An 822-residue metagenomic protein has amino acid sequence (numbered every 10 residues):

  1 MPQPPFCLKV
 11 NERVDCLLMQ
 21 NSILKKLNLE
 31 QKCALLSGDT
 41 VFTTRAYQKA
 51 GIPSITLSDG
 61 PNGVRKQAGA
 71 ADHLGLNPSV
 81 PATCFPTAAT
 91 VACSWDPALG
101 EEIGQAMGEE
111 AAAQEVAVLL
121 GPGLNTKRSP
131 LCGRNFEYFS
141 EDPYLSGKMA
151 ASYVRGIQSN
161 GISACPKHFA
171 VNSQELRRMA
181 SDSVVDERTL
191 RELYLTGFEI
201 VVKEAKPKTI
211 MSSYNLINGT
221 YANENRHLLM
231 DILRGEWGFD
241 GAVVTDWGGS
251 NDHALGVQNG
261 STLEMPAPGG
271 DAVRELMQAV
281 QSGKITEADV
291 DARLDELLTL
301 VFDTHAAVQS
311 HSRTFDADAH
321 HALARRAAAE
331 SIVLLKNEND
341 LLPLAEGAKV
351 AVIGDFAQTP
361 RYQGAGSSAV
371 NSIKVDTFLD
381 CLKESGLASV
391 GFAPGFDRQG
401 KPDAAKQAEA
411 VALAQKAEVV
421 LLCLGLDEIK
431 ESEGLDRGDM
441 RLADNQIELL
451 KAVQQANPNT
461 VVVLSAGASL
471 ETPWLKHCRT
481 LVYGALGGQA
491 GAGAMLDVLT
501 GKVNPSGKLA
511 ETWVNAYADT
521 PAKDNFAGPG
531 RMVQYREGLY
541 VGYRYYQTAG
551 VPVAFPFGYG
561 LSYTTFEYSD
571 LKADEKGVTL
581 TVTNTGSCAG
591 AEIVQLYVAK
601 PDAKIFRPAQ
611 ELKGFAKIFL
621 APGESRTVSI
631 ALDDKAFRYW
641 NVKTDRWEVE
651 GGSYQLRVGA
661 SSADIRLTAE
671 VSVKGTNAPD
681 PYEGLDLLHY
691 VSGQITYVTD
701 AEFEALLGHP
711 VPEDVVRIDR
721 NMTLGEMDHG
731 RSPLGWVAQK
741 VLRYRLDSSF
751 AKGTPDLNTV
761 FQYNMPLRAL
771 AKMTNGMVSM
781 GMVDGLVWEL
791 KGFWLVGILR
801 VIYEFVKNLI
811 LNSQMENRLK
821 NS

Functional and structural regions predicted by a protein language model:
P2, C7-K635, Y639, S653-R657 (+5 more regions): Glycoside hydrolase catalytic-domain context in secreted enzymes
V10, D39, Q174, P712 (+2 more regions): Enrichment for repetitive, rod-forming helical segments
L29, V41, Q281, T299-F302 (+12 more regions): Generic surface-pattern signal
D634-P681: Terminal connector regions
A669-V737: Charged, amphipathic alpha-helical linkers/stalks
V715, D719-G776: Long, charged, low-complexity terminal extensions
T754-S822: C-terminal non-catalytic accessory extensions
